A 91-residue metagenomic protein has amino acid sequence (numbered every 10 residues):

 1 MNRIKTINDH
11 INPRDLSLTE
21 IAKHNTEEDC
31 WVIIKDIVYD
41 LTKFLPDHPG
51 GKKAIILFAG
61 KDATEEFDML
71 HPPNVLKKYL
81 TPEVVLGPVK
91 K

Functional and structural regions predicted by a protein language model:
M1-K91: Histidine-anchored, small-residue-rich loop motif
